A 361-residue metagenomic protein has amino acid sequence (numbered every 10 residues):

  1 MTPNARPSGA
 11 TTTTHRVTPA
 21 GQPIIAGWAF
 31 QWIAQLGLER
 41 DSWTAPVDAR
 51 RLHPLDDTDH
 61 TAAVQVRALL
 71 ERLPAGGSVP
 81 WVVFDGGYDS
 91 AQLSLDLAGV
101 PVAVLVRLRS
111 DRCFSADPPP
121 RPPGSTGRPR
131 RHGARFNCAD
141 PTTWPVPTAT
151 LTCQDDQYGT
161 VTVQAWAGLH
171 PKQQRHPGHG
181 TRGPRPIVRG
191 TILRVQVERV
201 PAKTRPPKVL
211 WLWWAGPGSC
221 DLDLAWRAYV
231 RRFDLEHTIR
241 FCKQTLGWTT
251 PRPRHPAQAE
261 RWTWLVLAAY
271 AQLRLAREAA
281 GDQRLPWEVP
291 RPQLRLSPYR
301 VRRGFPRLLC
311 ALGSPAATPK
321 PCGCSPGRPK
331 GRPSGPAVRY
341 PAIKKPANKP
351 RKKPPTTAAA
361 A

Functional and structural regions predicted by a protein language model:
M1-D41: Active-site-proximal, Lys/Arg-enriched surface segment that forms a nucleic-acid-binding/basic interface patch
A5-S8, R40-A361: Single, function-defining residue in the core of a domain
